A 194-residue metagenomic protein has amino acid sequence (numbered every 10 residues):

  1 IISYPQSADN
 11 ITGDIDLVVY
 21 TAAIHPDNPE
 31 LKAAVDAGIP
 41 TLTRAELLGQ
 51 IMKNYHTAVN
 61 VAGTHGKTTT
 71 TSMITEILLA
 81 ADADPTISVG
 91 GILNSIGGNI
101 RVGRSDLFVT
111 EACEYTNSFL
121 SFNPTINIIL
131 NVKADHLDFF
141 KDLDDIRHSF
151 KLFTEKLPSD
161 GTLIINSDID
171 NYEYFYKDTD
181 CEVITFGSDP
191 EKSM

Functional and structural regions predicted by a protein language model:
I2-Q6, L42, F186: Short acidic-hydrophobic, aromatic-tinged amphipathic segments that line or gate anion-handling sites
D9-G13, A22-S167, N171-C181: Phosphate-binding loop of NTP-binding sites
A81, D180, I184-M194: Short, intrinsically disordered, charge-balanced linker/junction segments flanking boundaries in proteins
